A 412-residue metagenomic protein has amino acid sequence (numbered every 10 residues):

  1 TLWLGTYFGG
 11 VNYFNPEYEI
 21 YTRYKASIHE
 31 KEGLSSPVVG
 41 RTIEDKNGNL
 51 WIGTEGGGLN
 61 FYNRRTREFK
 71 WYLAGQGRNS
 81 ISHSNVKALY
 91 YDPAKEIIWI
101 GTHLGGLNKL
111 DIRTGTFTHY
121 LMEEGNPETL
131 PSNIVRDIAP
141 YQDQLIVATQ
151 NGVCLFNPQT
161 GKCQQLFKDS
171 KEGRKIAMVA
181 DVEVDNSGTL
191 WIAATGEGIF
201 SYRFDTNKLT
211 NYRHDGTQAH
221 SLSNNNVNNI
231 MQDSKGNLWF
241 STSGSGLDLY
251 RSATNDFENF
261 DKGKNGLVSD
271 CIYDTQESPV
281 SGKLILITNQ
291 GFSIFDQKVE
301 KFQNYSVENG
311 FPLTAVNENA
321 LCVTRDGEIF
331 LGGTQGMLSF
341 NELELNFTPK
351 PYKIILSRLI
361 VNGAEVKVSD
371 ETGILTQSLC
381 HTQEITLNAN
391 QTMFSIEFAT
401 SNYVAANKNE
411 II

Functional and structural regions predicted by a protein language model:
T1, Y7-G9, F14, Y21-I43 (+7 more regions): Residue-level "micro-hotspots" composed of small/polar
L2-L4, N49-W51, I97-W99, Q144-V147 (+4 more regions): Conserved beta-propeller blade signature
F8-V11, E55-L59, H103-L107, N151-C154 (+4 more regions): Loop/turn residues immediately N-terminal
F14, Y62, Y72, Y91 (+9 more regions): Hydrophobic/aromatic beta-strand positions that recur at structurally equivalent sites within the blades
N15-E19, N63-R67, D111-G115, N157-G161 (+4 more regions): Short loop/turn segments that connect beta-strands within beta-propeller blades
E44-N47, Y91-K95, A139-D143, V184-G188 (+3 more regions): Residue-level detector of Asp-centered blade-edge/turn motifs that repeat once per structural unit in beta-propeller
A180, S187, A193-F200, N226-N237 (+1 more regions): Beta-propeller domains
